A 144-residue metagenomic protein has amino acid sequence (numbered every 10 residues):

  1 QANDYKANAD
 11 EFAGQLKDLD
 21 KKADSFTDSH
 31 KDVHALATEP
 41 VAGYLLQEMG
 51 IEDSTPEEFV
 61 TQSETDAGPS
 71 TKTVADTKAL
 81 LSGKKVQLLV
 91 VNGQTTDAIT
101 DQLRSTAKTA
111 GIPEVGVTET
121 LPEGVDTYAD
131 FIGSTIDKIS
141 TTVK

Functional and structural regions predicted by a protein language model:
Q1-K144: Extracytoplasmic metal-acquisition and chelation regions
